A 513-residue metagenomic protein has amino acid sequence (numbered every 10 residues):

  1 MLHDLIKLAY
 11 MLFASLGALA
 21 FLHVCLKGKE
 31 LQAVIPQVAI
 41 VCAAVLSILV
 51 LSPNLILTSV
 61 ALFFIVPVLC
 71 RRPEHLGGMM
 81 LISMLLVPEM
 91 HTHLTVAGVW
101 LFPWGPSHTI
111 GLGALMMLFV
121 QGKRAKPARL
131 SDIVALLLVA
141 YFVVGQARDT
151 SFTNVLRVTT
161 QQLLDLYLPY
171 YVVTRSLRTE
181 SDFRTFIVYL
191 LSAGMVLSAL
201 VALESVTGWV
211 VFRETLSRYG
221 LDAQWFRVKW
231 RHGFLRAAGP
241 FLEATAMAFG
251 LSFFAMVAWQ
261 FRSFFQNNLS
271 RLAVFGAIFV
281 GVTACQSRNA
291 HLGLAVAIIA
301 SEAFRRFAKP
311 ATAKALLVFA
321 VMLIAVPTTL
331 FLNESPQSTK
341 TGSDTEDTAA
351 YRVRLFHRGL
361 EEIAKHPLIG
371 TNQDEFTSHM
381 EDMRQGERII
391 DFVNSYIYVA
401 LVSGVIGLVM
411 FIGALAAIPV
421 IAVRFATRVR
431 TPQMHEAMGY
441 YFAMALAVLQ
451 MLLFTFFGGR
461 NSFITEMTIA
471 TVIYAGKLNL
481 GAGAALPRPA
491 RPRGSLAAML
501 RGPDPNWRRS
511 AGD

Functional and structural regions predicted by a protein language model:
A14-A20, K314-L316, Y440-N506, G512: Transmembrane alpha-helices of multi-pass inner-membrane enzymes
S15-K29, A33-I40, R157-V158, Y167-Y170 (+3 more regions): Hydrophobic alpha-helical segments of polytopic membrane proteins
P67-Y167, V448: N-terminal hydrophobic segments of proteins, predominantly signal-anchor/transmembrane helices of inner/organellar
V139-A147, I187-Q286, A290-F304, V420: Alpha-helical transmembrane segments of multi-pass inner-membrane proteins
V196-A199, E204-V211, C285, E302-S343 (+3 more regions): A membrane-periplasm/extracellular boundary helix in multi-pass inner-membrane enzymes that assemble envelope glycans
G239, E243-T245, F279-T283, S287 (+3 more regions): A conserved mid-to-late transmembrane alpha helix and its immediate loop/hinge that forms the functional core
A273-G276, I421-F454: Loop-to-helix entry and N-terminal half of a specific, functionally important transmembrane alpha helix in multi-pass
F331-S403, A422-V429: Long extracytoplasmic/lumenal interhelical loops at the membrane interface of multi-pass membrane proteins
